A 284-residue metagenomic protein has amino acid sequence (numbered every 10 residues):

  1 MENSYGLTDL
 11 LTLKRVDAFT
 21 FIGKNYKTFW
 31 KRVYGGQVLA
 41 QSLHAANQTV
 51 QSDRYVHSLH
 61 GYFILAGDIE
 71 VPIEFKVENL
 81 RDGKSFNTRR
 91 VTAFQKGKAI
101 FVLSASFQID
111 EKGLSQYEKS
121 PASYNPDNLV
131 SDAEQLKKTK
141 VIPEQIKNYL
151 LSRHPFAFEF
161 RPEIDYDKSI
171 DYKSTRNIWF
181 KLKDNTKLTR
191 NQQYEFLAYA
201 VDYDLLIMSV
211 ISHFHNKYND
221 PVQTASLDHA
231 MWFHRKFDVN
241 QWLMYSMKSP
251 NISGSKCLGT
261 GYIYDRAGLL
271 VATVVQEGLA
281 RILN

Functional and structural regions predicted by a protein language model:
M1-N284: Terminal targeting signals and extreme-terminal segments of soluble enzymes
